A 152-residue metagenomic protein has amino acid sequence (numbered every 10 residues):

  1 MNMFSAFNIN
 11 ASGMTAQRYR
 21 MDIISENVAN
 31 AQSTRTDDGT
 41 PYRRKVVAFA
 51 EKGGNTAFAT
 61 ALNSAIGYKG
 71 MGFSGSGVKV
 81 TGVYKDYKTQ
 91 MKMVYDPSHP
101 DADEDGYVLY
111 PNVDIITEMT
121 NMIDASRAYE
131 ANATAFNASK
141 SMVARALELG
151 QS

Functional and structural regions predicted by a protein language model:
M1-S152: Amphipathic alpha-helical polymerization modules
